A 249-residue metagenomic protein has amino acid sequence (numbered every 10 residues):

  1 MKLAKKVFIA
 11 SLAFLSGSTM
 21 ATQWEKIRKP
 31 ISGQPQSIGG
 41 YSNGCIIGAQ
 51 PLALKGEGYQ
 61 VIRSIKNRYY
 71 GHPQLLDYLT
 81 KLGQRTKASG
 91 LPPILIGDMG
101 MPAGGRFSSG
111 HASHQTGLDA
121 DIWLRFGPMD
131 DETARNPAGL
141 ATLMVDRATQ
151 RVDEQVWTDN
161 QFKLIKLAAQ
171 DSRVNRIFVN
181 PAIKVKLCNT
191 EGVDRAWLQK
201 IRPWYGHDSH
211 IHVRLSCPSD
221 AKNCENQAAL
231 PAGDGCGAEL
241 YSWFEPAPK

Functional and structural regions predicted by a protein language model:
M1-F8: Bacterial N-terminal signal peptides that target proteins for export
S16-S18: N-terminal signal peptide c-region/cleavage motif recognized by signal peptidases
Q34-G97, W157-L164: Active-site acidic/histidine clusters and adjacent loop/turn architecture that either coordinate catalytic ions
Y78-H111, F178-K200: Extended, low-complexity, intrinsically disordered C-terminal regulatory tails of eukaryotic serine/threonine kinases
K87-S89, S113-L118, A169, W204-H207: Extracellular/periplasmic catalytic domains that process cell-envelope and extracellular macromolecules
G90-I94, L118-D119, D171-R176: Loop/turn elements at helix/coil->beta-strand transitions in domains of secreted/extracellular proteins
M101-E154: Acidic/His-rich structured neighborhood in mature extracellular/periplasmic domains
E132, P137-K249: Catalytic cores and adjacent binding grooves of peptidoglycan-active enzymes
